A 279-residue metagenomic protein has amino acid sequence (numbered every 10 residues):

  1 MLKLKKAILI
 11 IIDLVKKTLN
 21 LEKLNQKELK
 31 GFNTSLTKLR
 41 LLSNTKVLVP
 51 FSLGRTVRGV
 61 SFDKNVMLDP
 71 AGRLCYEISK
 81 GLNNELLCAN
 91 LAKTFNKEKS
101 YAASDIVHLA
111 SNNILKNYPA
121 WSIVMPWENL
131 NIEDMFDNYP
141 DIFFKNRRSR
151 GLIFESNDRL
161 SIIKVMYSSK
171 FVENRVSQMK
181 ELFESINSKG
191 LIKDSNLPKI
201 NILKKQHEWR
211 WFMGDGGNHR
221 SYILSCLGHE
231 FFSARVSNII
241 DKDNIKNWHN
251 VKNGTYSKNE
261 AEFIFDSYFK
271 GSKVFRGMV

Functional and structural regions predicted by a protein language model:
M1-K3, K17-L21, N96, N113 (+3 more regions): Short, flexible coil/linker elements and helix-boundary hinge sites characteristic of intrinsically disordered
M1-L82, N259-F263, S267: Membrane-proximal basic amphipathic "stem/tether" segments
L21, K189, W209, G228-H229: Short loop/turn hinge sites at secondary-structure boundaries
T37-L42, Y76, K80-G81, E85-L86 (+4 more regions): Short alpha-helix boundary/capping and kink motifs at helix termini
E98-I162: Extended, charge-rich helix/loop segments that form flexible, surface "patches" used to engage negatively charged
K205-L227: A sequence-level detector for short glycine-anchored, His/Arg-bearing signature motifs that mark catalytic or binding
H229-N238: Glycine-rich phosphate/pyrophosphate-binding loops and their adjacent beta-strand/loop elements at enzyme active sites
D241-V279: Amphipathic, charge-rich alpha-helical segments that serve as recognition/docking helices
